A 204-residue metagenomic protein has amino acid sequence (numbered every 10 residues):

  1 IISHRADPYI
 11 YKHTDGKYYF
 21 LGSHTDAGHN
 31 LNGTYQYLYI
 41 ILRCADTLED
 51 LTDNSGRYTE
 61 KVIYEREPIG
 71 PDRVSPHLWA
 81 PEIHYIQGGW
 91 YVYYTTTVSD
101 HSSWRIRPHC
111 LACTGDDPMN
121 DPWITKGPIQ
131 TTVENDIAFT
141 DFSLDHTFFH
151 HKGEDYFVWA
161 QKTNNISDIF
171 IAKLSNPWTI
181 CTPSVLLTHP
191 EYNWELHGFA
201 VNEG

Functional and structural regions predicted by a protein language model:
I1-G204: Carbohydrate-active catalytic/glycan-binding domains of CAZyme proteins, especially the secreted or lumenal ectodomains
